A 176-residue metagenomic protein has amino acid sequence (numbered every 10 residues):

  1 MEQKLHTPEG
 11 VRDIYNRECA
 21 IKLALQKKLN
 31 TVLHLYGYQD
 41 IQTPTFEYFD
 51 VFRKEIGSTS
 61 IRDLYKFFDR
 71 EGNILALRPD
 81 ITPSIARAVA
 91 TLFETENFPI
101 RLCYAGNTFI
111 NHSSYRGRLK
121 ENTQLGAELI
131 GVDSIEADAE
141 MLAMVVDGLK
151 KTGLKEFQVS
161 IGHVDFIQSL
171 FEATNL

Functional and structural regions predicted by a protein language model:
M1-L176: TRNA-recognition modules of translation machinery and tRNA-sensing kinases, especially anticodon-binding
